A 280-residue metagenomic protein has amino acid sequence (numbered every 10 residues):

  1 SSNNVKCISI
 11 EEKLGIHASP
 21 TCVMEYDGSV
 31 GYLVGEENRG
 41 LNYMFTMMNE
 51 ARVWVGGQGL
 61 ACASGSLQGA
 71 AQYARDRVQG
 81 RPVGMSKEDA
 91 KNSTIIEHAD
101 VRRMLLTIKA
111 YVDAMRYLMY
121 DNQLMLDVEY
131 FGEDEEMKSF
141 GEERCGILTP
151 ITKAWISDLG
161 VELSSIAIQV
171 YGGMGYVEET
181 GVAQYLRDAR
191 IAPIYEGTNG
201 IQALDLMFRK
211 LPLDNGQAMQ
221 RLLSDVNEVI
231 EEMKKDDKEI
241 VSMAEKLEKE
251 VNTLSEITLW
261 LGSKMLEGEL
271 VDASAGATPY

Functional and structural regions predicted by a protein language model:
S1-T253: Internal glycine-rich alpha/beta core junctions
T180, K249-G268: Secondary-shell segments that build the walls of catalytic and ion/ligand-binding clefts
K264-Y280: Acidic, serine/threonine- and proline-rich low-complexity regulatory regions
